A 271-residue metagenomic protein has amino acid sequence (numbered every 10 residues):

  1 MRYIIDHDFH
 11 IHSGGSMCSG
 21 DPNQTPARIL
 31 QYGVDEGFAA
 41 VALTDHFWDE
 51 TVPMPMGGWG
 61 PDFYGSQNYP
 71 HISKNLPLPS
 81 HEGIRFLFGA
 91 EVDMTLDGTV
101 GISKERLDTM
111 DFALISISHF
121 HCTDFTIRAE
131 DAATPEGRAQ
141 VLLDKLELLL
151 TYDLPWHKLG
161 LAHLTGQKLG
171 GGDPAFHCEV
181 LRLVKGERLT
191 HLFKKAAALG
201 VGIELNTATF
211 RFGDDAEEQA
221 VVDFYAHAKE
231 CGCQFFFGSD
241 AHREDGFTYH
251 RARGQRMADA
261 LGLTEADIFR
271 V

Functional and structural regions predicted by a protein language model:
M1-G15, P26, Q31, P174-V271: Charged catalytic cores and adjacent phosphate/nucleic-acid-binding surfaces used for phosphate/nucleic-acid chemistry
R2-Q140, D144, E244-T248: A metal-dependent hydrolase metal-coordination microenvironment
E36-A40, T109, P155-G160, G262-T264: Short loop/turn motifs at secondary-structure junctions
W48, F112-K195, L199-D214: Divalent metal-binding pocket/active-site signature
G65-H81, R85, E105, T134-G160 (+3 more regions): Histidine/acidic residue-rich metal-binding segments in metalloenzymes
E91, G166, R270: Residues that form or immediately flank small-molecule/cofactor binding pockets and catalytic motifs
